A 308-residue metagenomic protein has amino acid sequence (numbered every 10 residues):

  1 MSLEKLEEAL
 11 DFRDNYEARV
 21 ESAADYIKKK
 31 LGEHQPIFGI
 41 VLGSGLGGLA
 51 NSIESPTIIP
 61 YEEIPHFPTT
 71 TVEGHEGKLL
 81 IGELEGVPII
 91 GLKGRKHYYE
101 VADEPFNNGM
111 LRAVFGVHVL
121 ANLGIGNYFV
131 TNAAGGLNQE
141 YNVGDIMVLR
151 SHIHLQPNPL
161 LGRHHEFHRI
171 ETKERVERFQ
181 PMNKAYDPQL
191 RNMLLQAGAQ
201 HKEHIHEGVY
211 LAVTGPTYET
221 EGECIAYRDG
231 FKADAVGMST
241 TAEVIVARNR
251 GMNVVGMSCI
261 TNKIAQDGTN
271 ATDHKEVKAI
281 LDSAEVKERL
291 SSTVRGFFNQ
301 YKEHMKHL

Functional and structural regions predicted by a protein language model:
S2-M182: Metabolite-binding pocket within alpha/beta catalytic cores that recognizes anionic/polar moieties
V117, C224, T241-V244: Generic hydrophobic/aromatic pocket-lining and core-packing "Φ" positions
L120-G124, R228-D229, R248: Non-catalytic positions within long, well-ordered alpha-helices that form the structural scaffold/packing of enzyme
G126-N127, D234, N253: Short acidic/polar active-site loop segments enriched in Thr and Asp
R191, Q196-D234, Y301-L308: Active-site/ligand-binding-proximal alpha/beta "capping" segment
M238-A279: Zn-dependent metallopeptidase/amidohydrolase metal-coordination segment
I264-L308: His/Asp/Glu-rich mid-to-C-terminal helical/loop segments that flank catalytic regions of hydrolases
